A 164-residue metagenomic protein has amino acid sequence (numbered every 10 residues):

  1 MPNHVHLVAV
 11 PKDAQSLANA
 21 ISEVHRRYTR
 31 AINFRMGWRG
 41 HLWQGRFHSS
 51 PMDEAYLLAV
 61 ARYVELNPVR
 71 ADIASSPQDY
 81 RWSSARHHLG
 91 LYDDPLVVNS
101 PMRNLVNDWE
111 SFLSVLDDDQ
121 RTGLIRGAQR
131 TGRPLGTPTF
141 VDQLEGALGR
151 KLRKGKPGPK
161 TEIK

Functional and structural regions predicted by a protein language model:
M1-P2, V10-K164: Short Pro-Cys-Gly-centered "Cys-loop" motif that presents a nucleophilic cysteine in a tight turn
